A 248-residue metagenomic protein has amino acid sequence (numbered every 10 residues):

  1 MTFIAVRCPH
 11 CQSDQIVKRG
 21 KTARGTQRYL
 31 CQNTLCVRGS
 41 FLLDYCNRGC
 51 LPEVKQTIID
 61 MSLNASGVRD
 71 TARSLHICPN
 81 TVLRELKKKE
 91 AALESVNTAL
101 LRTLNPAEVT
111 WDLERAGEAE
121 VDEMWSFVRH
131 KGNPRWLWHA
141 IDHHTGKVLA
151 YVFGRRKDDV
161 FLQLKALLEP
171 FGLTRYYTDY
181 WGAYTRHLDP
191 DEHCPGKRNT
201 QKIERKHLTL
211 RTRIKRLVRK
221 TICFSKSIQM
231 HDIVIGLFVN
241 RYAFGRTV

Functional and structural regions predicted by a protein language model:
M1-V248: Residue-level recognition of single "structural anchor" positions that define or cap local secondary structure
